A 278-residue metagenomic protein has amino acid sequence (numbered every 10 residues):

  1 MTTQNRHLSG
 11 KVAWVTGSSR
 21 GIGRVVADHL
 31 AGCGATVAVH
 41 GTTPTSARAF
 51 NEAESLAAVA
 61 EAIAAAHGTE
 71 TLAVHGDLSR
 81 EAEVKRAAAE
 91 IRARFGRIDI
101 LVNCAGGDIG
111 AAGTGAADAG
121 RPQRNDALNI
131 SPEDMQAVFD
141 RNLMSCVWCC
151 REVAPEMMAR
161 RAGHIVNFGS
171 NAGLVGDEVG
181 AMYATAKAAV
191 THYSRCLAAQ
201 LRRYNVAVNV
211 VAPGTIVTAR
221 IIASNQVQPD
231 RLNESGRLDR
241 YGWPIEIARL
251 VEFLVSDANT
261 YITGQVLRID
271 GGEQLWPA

Functional and structural regions predicted by a protein language model:
M1-F95, G107-N129, E133-D134: Short-chain dehydrogenase/reductase
T2-Q4, V175, E252, T263-A278: Short C-terminal tail/terminal secondary-structure segment of NAD(P)H-dependent dehydrogenase/reductase domains
N51-E52, T114-Q123, M182, R203 (+3 more regions): A glycine/serine/threonine-rich, flexible loop-to-helix segment that serves as the NAD(P) cofactor-binding "lid"
G120-V147, A162, V166, V190 (+1 more regions): Catalytic Tyr-X3-Lys loop
M144-V147, R203, V210, D230-I262 (+1 more regions): C-terminal helical subdomain
C150, A186, S194: Active-site helix of classical SDR
P155, A199-Q200, T260: Alpha-helical segment proximal to the catalytic Tyr-Lys
S170: Residue(s) in the substrate-gating loop at a strand-loop-helix junction that position the organic substrate next
